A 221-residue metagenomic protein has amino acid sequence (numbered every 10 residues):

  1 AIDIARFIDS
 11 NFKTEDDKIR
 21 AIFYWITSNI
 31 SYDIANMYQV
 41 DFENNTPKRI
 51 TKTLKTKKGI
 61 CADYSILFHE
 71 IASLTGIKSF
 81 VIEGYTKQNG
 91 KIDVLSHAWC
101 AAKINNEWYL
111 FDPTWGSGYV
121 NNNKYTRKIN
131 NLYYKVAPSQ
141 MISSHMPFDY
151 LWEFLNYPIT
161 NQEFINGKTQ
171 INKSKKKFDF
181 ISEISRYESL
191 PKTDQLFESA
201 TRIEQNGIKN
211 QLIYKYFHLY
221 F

Functional and structural regions predicted by a protein language model:
A1-T56: Secondary-structure boundary elements
K13-T14, K18, I92, N161-E163 (+1 more regions): Generic detector of ordered secondary-structure context
K57-K58, I71: N-terminal intrinsically disordered, low-complexity regulatory tails that precede a folded domain
C61: Conserved positions within compact, well-structured domain cores
Y64-M141: Hydrophobic/aromatic-rich core segments of domains that either
N121-F221: Alpha-helical and coiled-coil interaction segments, frequently adjacent to or embedded within charge-biased
